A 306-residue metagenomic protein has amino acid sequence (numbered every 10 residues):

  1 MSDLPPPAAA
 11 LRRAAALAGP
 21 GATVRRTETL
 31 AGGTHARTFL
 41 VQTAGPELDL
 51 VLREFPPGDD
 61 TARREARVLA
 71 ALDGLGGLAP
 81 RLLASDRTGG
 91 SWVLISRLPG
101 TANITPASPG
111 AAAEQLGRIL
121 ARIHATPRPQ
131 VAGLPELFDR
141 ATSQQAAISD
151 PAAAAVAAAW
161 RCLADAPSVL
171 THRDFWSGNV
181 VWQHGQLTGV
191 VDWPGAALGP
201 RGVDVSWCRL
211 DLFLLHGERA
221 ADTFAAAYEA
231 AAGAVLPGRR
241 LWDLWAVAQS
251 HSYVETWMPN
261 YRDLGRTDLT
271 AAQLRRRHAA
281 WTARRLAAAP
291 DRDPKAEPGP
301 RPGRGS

Functional and structural regions predicted by a protein language model:
S2, R219, S252-S306: ATP/Mg2+ or Mg2+-diphosphate-binding catalytic cores that bind nucleotide phosphates or diphosphates via glycine-rich
P5-G21, A125-R173, Q183, R277-E297 (+1 more regions): An alpha-helical support segment within catalytic cores of ATP-dependent transferases
T27-G133: ATP-binding pocket architecture of kinase catalytic cores
A31-G32, A36-T43, L52, A158-V203: Active-site acidic catalytic loop and adjacent metal/ATP-binding pocket of ATP-dependent phosphoryl transfer enzymes
A66, R97, R173-F175, W193 (+2 more regions): Generic detector of well-ordered alpha-helical packing
L69, A111-A112, G189, S206-C208 (+1 more regions): Glycine-rich, phosphate-binding/catalytic loops in enzymes
G76, D86, L120-V131, H216 (+4 more regions): A general structural signal marking secondary-structure boundaries and capping sites
V203-A234, A246-D263: Active-site activation/catalytic loop segments of kinase-like enzymes and analogous catalytic loops in related
